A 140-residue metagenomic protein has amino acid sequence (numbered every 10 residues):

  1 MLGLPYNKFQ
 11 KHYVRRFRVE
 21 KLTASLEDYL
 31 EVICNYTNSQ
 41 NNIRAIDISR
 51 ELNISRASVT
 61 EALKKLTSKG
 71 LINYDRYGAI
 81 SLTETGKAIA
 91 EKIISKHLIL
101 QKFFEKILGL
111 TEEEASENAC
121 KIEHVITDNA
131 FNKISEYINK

Functional and structural regions predicted by a protein language model:
M1-F9, E117-K140: C-terminal regulatory/oligomerization modules of transcriptional regulators
L2-L30, E136: Short alpha-helical segments that sit at the start of domains
R16-R18, E84-I89, F103: A ubiquitous short alpha-helical element
E20-I54: N-terminal helix-turn-helix DNA-binding core of bacterial DNA-binding proteins
A45-R76, E84: Canonical helix-turn-helix DNA-binding module
G78-H97: Basic, amphipathic "hinge/linker" alpha-helix immediately C-terminal to the N-terminal HTH DNA-binding motif
I94-E113, E117-I122, T127: Arg/Lys-rich, alpha-helical DNA-contact motif
